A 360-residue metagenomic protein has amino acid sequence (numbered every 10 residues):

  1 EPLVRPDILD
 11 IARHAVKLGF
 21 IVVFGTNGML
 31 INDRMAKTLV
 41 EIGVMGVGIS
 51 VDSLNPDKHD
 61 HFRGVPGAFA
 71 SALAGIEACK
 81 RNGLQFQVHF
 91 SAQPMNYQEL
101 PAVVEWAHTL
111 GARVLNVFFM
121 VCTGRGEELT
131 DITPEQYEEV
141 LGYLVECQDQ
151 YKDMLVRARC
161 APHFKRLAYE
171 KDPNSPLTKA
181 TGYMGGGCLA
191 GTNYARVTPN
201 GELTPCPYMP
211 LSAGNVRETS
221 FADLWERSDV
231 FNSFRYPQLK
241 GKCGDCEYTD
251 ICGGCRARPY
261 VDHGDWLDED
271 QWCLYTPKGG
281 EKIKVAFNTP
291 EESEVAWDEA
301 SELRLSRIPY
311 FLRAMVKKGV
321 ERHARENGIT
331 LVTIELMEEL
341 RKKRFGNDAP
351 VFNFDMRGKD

Functional and structural regions predicted by a protein language model:
E1-V121: Radical SAM/AdoMet-radical enzyme domain recognition
T109, G126-D153, M184-G185, P210 (+2 more regions): A structural motif corresponding to the C-terminal lobe/cap of the Radical SAM core domain
C122-L129, H163: Active-site-proximal beta-alpha loop/turn segments in soluble metabolic enzymes
Q136-L177, E202-G254: C-terminal accessory region of radical SAM enzymes
G182, T198-C206, L211-N215, Q238-V295 (+3 more regions): Radical SAM enzyme core and accessory elements
C188-T192: Short, small/polar residue-rich loop motifs at catalytic or cofactor-binding pockets
T289-D360: Non-catalytic accessory segments flanking P-loop/AAA+ NTPase cores
